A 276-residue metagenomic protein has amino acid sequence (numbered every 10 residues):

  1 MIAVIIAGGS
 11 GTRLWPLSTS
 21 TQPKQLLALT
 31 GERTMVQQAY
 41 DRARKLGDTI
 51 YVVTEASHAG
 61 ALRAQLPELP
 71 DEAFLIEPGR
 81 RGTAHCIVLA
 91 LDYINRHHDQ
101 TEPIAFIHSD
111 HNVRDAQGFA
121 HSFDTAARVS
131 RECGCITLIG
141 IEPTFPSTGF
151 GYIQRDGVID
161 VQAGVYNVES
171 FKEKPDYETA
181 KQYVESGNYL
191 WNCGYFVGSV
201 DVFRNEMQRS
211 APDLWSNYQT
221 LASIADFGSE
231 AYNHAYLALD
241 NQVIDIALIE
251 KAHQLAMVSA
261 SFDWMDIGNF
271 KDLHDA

Functional and structural regions predicted by a protein language model:
M1, G47-D48, P70-D71, Q100-E102 (+5 more regions): Short coil/turn connectors at secondary-structure junctions
M1-I5, R13-L17, P23, A28-H108 (+3 more regions): Conserved N-terminal catalytic core of the sugar/cofactor nucleotidyltransferase
I6, R44-K45, H97-D99, A105-F106 (+6 more regions): Solvent-exposed alpha-helices and their adjacent loops that cap or buttress functional pockets in soluble metabolic
G9, D110, N269: Active-site glycine-centered loops adjacent to acidic/histidine catalytic or metal-binding residues that shape
R80-A84, F145-S147, Y177-T179, W264-M265: A short acidic, often aromatic-flanked loop/helix-cap motif at beta-alpha or helix-coil junctions that lines enzyme
N112-A116, F145-F150, T179-A180, R204-N205: Short, well-ordered, mixed-charge alpha-helical segments that flank or form enzyme active sites
A116-Q162: Basic phosphate/pyrophosphate-binding loop/patch that engages nucleotide-derived ligands
Y152-A276: Catalytic core of tubulin tyrosine ligase-like
